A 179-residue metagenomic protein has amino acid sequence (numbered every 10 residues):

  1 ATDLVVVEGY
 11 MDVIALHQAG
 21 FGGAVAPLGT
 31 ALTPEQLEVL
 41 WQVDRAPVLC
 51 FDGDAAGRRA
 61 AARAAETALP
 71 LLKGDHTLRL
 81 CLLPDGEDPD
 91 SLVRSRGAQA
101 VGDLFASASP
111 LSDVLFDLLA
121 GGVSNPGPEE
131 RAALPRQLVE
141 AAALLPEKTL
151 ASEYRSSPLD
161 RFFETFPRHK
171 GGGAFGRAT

Functional and structural regions predicted by a protein language model:
A1-L4, A31-P47, F51-T179: A charged alpha-helical hairpin associated with nucleic-acid processing machineries
A1-V13, A19-F21, A31-T33: Conserved catalytic alpha/beta cores of large enzymes that bind or transform nucleotide phosphates and polynucleotides
A15-A26, T67-P70: Short helix-loop-beta junction
